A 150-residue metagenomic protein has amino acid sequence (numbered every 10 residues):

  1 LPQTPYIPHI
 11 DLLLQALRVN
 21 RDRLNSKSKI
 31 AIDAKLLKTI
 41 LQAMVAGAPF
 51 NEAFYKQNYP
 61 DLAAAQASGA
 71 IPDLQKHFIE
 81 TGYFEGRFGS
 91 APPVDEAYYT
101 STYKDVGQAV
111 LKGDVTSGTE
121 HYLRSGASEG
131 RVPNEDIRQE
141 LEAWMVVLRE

Functional and structural regions predicted by a protein language model:
L1-E150: Charge-rich, low-complexity intrinsically disordered regions
